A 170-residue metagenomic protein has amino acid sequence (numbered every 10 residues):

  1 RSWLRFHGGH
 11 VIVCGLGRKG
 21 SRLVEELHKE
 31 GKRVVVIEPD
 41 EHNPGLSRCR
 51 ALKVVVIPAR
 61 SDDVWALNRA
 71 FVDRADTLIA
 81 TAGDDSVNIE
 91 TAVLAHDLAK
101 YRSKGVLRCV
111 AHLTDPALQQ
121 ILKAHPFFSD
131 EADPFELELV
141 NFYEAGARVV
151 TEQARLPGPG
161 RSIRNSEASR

Functional and structural regions predicted by a protein language model:
R1-R170: Cytosolic regulatory regions of ion transport systems
